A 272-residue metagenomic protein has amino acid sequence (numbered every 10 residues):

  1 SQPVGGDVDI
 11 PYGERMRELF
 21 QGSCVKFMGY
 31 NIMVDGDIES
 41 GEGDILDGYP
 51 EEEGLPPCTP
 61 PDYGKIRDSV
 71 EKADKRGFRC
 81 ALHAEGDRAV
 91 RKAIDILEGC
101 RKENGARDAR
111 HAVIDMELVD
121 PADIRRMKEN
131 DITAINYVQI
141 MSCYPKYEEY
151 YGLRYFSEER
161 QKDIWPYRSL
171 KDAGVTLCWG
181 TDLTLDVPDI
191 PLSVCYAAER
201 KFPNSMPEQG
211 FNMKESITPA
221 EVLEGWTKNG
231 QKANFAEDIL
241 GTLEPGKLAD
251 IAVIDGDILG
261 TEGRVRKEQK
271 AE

Functional and structural regions predicted by a protein language model:
S1-R91, G99, R126-Q139, V194-Y196: Metal-coordinating catalytic core of metallo-dependent amide/deamination hydrolases
V4-V8, I114-D123: Short, conserved secondary-structure transition motifs
F27, G36, H83, V113 (+8 more regions): Divalent metal-coordination and catalytic microenvironments
L46-D62, A112, E148-D163: Glycine-rich tight-turn/loop motif centered on a GG-T
K72-A81, E103-R110, A173-L177: Short, surface-exposed connector motifs at secondary-structure boundaries
L118-E221: Active-site-adjacent C-terminal substructures of enzyme catalytic domains
D189, K201-M213, T218-P219, L223-K228 (+2 more regions): C-terminal cap of metal-dependent C-N hydrolases
N234-L240: Short alpha-helix capping/helix-loop boundary micro-motifs
